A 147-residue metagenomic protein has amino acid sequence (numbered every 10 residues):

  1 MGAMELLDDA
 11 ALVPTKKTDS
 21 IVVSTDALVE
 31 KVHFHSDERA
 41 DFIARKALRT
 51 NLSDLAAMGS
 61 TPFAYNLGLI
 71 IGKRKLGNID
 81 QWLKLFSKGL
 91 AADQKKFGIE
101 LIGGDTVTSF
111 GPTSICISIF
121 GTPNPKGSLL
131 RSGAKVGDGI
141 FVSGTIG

Functional and structural regions predicted by a protein language model:
M1-A57, N124, G139: N-terminal glycine-rich phosphate/pyrophosphate-binding loops that anchor nucleotide-derived ligands and cofactors
I21, L28, P62-G147: Glycine-rich anion-binding loops of enzyme active sites
